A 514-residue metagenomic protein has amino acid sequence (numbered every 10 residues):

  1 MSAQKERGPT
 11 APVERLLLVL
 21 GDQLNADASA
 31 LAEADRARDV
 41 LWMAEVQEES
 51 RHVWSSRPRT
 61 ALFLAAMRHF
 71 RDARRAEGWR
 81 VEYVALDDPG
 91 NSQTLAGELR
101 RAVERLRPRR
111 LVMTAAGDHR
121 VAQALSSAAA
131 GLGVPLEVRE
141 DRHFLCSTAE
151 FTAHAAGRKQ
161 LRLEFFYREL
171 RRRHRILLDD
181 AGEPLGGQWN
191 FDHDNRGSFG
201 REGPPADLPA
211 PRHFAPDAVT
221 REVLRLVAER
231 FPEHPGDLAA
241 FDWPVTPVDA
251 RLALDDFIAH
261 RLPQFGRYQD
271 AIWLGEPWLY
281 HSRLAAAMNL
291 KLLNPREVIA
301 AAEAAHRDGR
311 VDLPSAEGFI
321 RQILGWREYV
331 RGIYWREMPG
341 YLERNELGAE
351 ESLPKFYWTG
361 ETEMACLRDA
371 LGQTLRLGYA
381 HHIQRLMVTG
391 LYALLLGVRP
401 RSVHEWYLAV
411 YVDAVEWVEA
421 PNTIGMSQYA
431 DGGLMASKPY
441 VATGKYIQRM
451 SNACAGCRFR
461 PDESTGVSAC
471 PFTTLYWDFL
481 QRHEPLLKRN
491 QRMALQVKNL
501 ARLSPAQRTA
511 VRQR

Functional and structural regions predicted by a protein language model:
S2-L86: N-terminal beta-strand-loop-alpha-helix module at the start of alpha/beta ligand-binding or catalytic domains
G8, L20, L252, A271 (+1 more regions): C-terminal catalytic domain of photolyase/cryptochrome flavoproteins, centering on the FAD-binding pocket
E14-A30, R57, L185-D312, R482-R514: Substrate/cofactor-recognition hotspot
L18-G21, A44-E45, V84-L86, M113-A116 (+4 more regions): Short His-Asn-centered micro-motif
Q23-N25, G90, A115-Q123, L394: Gly/Ser/Thr-rich loops at beta-strand to alpha-helix junctions that form or flank small-molecule/cofactor-binding
D27-L31, V53-S55, Q93-A96, V121-S126 (+2 more regions): A short acidic (Asp/Glu
L62-E82, V112-M113, L377-R401: Hydrophobic/aromatic-rich, well-ordered segments within soluble, folded domains that form packed cores
T94-W243, I424: Beta-rich, aromatic/charged-enriched effector core domains that present basic-aromatic interfaces for binding
